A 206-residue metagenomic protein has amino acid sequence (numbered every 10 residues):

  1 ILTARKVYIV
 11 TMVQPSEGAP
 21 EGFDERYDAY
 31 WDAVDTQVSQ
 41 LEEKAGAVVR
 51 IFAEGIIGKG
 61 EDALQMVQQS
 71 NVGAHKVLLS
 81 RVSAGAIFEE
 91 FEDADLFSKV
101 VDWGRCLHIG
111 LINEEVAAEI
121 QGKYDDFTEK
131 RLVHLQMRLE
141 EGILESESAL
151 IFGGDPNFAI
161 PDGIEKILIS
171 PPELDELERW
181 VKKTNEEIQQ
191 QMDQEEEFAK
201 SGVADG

Functional and structural regions predicted by a protein language model:
I1-G206: Compositional signal for N-terminal targeting/processing segments
